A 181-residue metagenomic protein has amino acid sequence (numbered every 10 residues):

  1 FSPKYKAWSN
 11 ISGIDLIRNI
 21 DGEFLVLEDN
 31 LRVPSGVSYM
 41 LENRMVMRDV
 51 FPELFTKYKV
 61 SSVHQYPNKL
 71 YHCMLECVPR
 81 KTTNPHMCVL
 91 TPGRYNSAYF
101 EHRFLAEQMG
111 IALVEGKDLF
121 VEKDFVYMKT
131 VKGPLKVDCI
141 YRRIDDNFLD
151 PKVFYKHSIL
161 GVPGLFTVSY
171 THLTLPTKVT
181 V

Functional and structural regions predicted by a protein language model:
F1-F125, K129-P163, Y170: ATP-dependent carboxylate activation and anion-phosphoryl transfer catalytic cores that bind Mg-ATP to form
T171-T177: Conserved small/polar residues in nucleotide/adenosyl-binding loops
